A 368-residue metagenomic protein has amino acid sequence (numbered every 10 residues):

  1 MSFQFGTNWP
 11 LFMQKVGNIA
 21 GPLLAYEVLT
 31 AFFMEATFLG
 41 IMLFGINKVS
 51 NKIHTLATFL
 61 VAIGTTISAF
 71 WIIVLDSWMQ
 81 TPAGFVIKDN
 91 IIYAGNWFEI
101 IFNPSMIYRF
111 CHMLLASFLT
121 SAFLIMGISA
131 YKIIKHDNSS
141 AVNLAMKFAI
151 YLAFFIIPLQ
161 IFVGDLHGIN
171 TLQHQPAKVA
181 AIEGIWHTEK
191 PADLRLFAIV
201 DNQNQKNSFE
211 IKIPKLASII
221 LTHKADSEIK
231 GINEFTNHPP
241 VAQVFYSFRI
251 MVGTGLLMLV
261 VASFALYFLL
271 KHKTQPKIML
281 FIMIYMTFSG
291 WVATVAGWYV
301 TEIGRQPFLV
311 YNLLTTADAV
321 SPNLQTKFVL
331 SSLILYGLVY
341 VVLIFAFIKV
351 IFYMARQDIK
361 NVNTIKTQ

Functional and structural regions predicted by a protein language model:
M1-Q368: Polytopic transmembrane helical bundles with strong interfacial aromatic enrichment
